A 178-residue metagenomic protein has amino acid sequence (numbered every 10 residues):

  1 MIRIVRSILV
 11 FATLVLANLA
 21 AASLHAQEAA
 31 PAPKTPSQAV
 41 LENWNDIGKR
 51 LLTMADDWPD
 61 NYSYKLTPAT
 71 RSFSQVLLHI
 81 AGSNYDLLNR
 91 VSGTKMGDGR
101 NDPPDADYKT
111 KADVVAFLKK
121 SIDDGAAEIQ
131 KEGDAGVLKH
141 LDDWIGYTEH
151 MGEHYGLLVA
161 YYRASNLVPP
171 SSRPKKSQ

Functional and structural regions predicted by a protein language model:
M1-A20: Bacterial N-terminal signal peptides that target proteins for export
A21-A26: Boundary at the C-terminal end of the N-terminal hydrophobic targeting segment
Q27-A32, D98-A106: A short small-residue
E28-K49: Short N-terminal segments immediately surrounding and downstream of signal-peptide cleavage
L41-N45, L52, N61-D102, V137-Q178: Short, contiguous alpha-helical
E42-D46, R50-T53, F117-K120, D124: A non-catalytic, amphipathic alpha-helix used as a structural packing/dimerization or gating element in enzyme scaffolds
D105-E153: Acidic/histidine-rich alpha-helical segments that form the ligand environment of transition-metal centers
